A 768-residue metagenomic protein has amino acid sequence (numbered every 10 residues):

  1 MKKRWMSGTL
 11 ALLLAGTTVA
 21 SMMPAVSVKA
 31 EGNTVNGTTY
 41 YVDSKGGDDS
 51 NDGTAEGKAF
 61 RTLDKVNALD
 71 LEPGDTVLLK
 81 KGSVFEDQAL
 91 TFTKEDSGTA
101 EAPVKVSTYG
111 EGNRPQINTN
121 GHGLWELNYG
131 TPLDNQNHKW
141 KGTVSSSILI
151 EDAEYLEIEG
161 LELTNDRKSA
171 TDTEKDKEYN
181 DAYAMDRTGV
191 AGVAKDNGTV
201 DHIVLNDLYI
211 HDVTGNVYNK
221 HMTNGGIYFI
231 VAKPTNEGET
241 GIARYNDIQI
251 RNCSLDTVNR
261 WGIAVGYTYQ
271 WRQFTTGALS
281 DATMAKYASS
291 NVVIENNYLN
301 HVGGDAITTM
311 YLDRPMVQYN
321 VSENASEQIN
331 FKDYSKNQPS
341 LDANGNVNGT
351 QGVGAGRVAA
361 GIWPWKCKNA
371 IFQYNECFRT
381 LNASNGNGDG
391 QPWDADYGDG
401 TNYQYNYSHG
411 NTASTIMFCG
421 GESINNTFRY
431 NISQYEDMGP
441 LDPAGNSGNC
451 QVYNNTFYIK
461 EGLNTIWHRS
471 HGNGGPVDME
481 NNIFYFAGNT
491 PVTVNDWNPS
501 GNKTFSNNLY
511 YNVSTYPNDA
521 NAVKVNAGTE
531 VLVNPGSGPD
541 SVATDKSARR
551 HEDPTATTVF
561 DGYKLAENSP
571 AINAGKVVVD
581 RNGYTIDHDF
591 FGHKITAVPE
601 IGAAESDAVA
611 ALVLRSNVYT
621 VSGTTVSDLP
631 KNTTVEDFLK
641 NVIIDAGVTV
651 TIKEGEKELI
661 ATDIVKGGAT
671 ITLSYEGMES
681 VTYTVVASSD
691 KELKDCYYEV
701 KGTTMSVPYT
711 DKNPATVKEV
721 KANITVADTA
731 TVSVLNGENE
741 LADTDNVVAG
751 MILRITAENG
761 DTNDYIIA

Functional and structural regions predicted by a protein language model:
G32, S44-K81, F85, T91 (+2 more regions): Acidic Gly/Asp/Thr-rich repetitive segments characteristic of extracellular carbohydrate-active and adhesion proteins
E72, K80, K94-D96, E101 (+35 more regions): Parallel beta-helix/beta-solenoid
D87-T93, E101, N402-S408, G420-G562: Predominantly extracellular beta-rich ligand-binding scaffolds that present long acidic/polar faces for carbohydrate
Q88-L90, N120-H122, L127, V144-S147 (+15 more regions): Short glycine/acidic-rich loop motifs that flank beta-strands on beta-rich extracellular proteins
S97-D181, D212-N219, N526-T529: Right-handed parallel beta-helix/beta-spiral solenoid domain characteristic of secreted/periplasmic
V523-A608, A722: C-terminal accessory segments
A610-A768: Beta-rich interaction/scaffold domains
